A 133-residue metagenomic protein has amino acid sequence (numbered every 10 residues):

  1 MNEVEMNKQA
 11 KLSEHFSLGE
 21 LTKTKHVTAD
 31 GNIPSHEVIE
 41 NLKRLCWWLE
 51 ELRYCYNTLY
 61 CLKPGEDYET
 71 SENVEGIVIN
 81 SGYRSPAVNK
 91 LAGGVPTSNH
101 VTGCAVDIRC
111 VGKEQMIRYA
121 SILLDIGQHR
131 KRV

Functional and structural regions predicted by a protein language model:
M1-S71: Extracytoplasmic cell-surface/polysaccharide-interacting catalytic and binding patches
N41, L45-W48, V88, C104 (+2 more regions): Amphipathic alpha-helical interface surfaces
Y56, S81-Y83, C110-G112: Generic secondary-structure microfeatures
Y68-E72, T97-H100: Short, charge-rich binding segments
T70-V88: Acidic helix-start/capping segments at beta-turn-to-alpha-helix junctions
A87-V101: Charged, often glycine-rich, active-site loop that binds/positions anionic groups
T97, T102-V106, C110-V133: Catalytic cores and adjacent binding grooves of peptidoglycan-active enzymes
